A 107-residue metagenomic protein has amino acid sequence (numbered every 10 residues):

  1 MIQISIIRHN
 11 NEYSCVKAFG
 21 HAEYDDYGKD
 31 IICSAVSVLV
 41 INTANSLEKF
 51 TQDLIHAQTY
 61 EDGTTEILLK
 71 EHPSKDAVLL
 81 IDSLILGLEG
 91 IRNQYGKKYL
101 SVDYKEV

Functional and structural regions predicted by a protein language model:
M1-I31, V40-I41, N45-V107: N-terminal intrinsically disordered, cationic/polar leader segments that include organellar targeting peptides
V36-S37: Gly/Ser/Thr-rich active-site loops/lids in small-molecule metabolic enzymes that frequently grip phosphoryl groups
